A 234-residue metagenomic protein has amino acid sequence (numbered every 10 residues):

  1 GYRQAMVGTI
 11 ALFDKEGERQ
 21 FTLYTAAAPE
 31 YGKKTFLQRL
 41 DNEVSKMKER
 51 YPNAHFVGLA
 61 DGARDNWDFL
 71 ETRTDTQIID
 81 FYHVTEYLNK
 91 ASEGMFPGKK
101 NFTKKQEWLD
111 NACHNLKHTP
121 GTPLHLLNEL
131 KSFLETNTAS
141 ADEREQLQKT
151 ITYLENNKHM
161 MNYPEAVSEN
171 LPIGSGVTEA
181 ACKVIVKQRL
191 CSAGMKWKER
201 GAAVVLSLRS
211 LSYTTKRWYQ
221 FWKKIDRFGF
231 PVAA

Functional and structural regions predicted by a protein language model:
G1-A234: Catalytic center-proximal scaffold of phosphoryl-transfer enzymes
